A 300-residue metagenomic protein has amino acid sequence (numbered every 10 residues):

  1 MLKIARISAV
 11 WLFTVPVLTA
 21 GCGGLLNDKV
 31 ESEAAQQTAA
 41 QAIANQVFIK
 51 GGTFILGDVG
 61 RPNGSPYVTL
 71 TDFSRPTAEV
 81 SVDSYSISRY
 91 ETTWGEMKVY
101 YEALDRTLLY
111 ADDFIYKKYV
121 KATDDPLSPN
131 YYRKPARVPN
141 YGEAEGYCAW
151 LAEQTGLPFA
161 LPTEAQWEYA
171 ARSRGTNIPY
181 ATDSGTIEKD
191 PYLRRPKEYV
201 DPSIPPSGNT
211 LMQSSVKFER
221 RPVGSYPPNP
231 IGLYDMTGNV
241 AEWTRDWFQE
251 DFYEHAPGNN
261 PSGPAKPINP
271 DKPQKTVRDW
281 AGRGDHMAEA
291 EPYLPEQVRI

Functional and structural regions predicted by a protein language model:
L2, G21-A165, R174, Q297-I300: Extended beta-strand/loop cores of jelly-roll/beta-sandwich
L2-A9: Bacterial N-terminal signal peptides that target proteins for export
V10-T19: Bacterial N-terminal signal peptides
L12, A42-I43, N229, K275: Hydrophobic alpha-helical context, especially transmembrane and signal-peptide helices
I55, L127-N130, P139-I300: Functional-site microenvironments in short loops/helix caps that host divalent-cation chemistry
